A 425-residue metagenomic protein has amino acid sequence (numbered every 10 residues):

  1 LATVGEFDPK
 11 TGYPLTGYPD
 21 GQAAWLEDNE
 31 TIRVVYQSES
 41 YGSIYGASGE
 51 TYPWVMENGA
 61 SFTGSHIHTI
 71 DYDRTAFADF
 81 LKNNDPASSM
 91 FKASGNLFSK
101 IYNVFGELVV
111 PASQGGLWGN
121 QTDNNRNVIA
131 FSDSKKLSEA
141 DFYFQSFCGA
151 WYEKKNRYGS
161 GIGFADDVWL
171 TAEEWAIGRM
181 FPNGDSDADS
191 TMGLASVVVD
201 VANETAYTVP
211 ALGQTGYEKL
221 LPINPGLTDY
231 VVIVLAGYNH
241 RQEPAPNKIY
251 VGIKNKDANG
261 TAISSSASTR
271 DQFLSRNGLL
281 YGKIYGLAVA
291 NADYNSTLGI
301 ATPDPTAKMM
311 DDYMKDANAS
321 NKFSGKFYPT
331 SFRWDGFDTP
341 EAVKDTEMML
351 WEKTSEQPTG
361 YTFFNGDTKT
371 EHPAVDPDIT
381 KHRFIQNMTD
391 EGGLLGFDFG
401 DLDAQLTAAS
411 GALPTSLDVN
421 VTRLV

Functional and structural regions predicted by a protein language model:
L1-V425: Conserved small-residue
